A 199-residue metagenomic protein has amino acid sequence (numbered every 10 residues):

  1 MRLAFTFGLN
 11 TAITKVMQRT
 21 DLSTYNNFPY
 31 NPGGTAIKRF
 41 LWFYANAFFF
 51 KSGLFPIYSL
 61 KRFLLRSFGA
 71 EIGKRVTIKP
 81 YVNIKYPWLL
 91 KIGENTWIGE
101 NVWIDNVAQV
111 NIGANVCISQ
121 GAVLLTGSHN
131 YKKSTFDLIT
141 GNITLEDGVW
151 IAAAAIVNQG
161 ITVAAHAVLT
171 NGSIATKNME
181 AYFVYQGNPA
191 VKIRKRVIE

Functional and structural regions predicted by a protein language model:
M1-A70, G148, H166, N188-E199: Terminal amphipathic alpha-helical/low-complexity segments used for targeting or macromolecular assembly
S52-R62, P80-I92, W97-T162, N188-E199: Flexible, glycine/small-residue-enriched loop-and-beta-strand segment within the central core of proteins
A153-K177: Beta-rich strand-turn-strand
Y185: Conserved active-site beta-strand element of glycosyltransferases/polysaccharide synthases
